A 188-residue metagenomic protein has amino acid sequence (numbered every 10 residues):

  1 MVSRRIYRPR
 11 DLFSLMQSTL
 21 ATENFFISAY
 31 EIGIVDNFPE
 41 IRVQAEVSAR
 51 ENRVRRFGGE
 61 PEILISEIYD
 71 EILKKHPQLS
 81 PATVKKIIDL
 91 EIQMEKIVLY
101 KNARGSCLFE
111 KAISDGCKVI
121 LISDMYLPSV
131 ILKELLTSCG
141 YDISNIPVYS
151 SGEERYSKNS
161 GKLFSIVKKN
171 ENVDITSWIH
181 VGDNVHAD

Functional and structural regions predicted by a protein language model:
M1-R10, S14-Q17: Asp-based phosphoryl-transfer active-site loop
M1-R5, S48, N52-G58, E67 (+2 more regions): Short catalytic/ligand-binding loop motif for oxyanion handling, primarily in non-cytosolic enzymes, centered on
M16, E23-L90: A metal-dependent, Asp-based hydrolase signature
V84-T137, V148-Y149: Substrate-recognition element of Asp-dependent hydrolases with the DxDx(T/V) motif
L136-D142, K169-N172: Short, surface-exposed basic-aromatic patches at helix termini and helix-loop junctions that form
I143-P147, I175-S177: Short acidic capping loops at alpha-helix termini that bridge into adjacent secondary structure
E153-N159: Catalytic cores of eukaryotic secretory-pathway lumenal/extracellular enzymes that build and remodel glycoconjugates
G161-H186: Conserved Lys-Pro-Asp/Glu-containing loop-to-beta segment of HAD-superfamily phosphomonoesterases, centered on
